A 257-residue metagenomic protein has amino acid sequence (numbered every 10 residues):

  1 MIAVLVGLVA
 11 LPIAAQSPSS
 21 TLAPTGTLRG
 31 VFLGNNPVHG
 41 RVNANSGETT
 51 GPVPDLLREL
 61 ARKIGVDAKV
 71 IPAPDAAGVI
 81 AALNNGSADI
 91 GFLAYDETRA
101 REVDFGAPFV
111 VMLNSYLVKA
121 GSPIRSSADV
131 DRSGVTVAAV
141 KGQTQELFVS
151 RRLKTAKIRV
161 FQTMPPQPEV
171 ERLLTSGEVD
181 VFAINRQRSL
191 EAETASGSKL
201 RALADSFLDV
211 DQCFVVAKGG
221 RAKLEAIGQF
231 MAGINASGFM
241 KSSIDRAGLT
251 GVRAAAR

Functional and structural regions predicted by a protein language model:
S17, T144-M164, R201-L203, A232-R257: Ligand-binding clefts/hinges and TM-proximal coupling segments of bilobed small-molecule sensing domains
S17-A94, R99, T163, I227 (+2 more regions): Extracytoplasmic small-molecule ligand-binding "clamshell" domains of the periplasmic binding protein/Venus flytrap
G34, V111-G121, R186-Q187, T194-A232 (+1 more regions): Periplasmic-binding protein-like
E59-K63, I71-D89, D104, A128-D129 (+3 more regions): Short helices/loops that flank or line small-molecule/ion binding pockets
R62-P72, G134, R152-P165, E178: A local structural motif
A77, L93-E102, F148-R151, T175-L208: A ligand-binding cleft/hinge motif common to bilobed small-molecule-binding domains
V118-V137: Flexible hinge/capping segments at coil-to-helix
